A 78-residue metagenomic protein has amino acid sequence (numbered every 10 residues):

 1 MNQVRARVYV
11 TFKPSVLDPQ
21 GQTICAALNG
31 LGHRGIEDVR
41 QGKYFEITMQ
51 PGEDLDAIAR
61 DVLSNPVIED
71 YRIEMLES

Functional and structural regions predicted by a protein language model:
M1-S78: Long, contiguous binding/interaction regions
